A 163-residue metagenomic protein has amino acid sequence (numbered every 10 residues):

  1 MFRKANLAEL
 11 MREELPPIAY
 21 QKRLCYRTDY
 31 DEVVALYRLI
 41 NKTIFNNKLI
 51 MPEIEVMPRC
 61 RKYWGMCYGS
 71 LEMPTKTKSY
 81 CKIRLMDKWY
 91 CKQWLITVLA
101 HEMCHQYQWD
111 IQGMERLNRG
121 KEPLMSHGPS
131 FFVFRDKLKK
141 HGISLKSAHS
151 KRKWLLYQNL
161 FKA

Functional and structural regions predicted by a protein language model:
F2, N6, I18-W94, D110-A163: Metalloprotease/metallohydrolase-associated module, dominated by Zn2+-dependent proteases
L7-E14: N-terminal regions immediately upstream of nucleotidyltransferase
T97-D110: Active-site recognition of the HExxH zinc-binding catalytic motif
